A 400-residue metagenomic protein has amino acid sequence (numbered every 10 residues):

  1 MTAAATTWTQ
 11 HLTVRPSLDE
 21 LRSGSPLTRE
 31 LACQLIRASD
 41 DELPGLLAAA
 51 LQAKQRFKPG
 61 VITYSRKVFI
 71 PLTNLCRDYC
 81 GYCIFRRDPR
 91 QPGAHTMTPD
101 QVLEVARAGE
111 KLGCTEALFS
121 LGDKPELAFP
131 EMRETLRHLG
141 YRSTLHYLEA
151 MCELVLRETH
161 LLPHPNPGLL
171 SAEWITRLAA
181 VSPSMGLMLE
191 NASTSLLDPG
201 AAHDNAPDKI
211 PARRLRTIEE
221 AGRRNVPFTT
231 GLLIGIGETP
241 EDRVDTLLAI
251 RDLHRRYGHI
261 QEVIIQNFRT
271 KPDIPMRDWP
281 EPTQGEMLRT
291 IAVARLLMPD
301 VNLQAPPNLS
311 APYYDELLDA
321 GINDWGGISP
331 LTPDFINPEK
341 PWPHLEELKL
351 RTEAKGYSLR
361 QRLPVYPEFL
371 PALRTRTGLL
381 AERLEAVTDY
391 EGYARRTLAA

Functional and structural regions predicted by a protein language model:
M1-P44, Q52, F57, L103 (+3 more regions): Auxiliary Fe-S-binding modules of radical SAM enzymes
D40-N74: Short, well-ordered alpha-helical
L51, I70, E153, T176 (+1 more regions): Active-site phosphate/pyrophosphate- and oxyanion-stabilizing loops and adjacent acidic/basic residues in soluble
G60-I62, V68-I70, N74, C83 (+6 more regions): Flexible, active-site-adjacent loop/turn segments at secondary-structure boundaries
I62-E104, K124-P125: Canonical Radical SAM [4Fe-4S] cluster-binding loop centered on the CxxxCxxC motif and its immediate flanking residues
T63-V68, A117-F119, P163-P165, M185-L187 (+5 more regions): Hydrophobic faces of well-ordered beta-strands that scaffold small-molecule active sites in alpha/beta enzyme cores
V68-I70, D123-P125, P167-S171, N191-S193 (+5 more regions): Active-site-proximal loop/turn and secondary-structure-junction residues that shape catalytic pockets, frequently
P89-R255: Conserved Radical SAM active-site core
